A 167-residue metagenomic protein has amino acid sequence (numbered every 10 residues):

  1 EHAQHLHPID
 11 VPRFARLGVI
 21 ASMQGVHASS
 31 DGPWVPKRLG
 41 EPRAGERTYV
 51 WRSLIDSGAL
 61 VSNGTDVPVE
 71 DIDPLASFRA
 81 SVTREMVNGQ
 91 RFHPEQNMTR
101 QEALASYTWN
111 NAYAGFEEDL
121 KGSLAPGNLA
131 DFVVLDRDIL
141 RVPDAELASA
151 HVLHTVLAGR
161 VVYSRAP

Functional and structural regions predicted by a protein language model:
A3, P8, P12, V19-R141 (+3 more regions): His/Asp/Glu-enriched, well-ordered alpha-helical/loop segment that forms or immediately abuts the divalent-metal
